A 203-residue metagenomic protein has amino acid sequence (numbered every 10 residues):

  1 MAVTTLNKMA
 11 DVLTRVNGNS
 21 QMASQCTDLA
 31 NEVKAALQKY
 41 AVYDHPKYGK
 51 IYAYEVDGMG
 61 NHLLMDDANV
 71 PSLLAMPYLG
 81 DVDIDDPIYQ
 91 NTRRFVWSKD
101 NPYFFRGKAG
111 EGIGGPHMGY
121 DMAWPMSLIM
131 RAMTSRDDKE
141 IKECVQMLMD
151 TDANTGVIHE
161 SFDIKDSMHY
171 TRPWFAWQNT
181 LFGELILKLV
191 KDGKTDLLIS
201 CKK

Functional and structural regions predicted by a protein language model:
M1-T4, V16, A23-W124, T134-R136: Extended ligand-binding clefts on enzyme/binding-domain cores
V3, A10-D11, A23, A30 (+2 more regions): Heptad-repeat amphipathic alpha-helical coiled-coil interaction surface used for oligomerization/assembly
K8, V12-R15, S135, K188: Active-site catalytic microenvironments for nucleophilic, acid-base chemistry
L13-S20, G193: Long alpha-helical scaffolds in large eukaryotic adaptor/regulatory proteins, encompassing alpha-solenoid repeat systems
L63-D83, Y120-K203: C-terminal capping/lid segments that line or modulate ligand- or cofactor-binding pockets
